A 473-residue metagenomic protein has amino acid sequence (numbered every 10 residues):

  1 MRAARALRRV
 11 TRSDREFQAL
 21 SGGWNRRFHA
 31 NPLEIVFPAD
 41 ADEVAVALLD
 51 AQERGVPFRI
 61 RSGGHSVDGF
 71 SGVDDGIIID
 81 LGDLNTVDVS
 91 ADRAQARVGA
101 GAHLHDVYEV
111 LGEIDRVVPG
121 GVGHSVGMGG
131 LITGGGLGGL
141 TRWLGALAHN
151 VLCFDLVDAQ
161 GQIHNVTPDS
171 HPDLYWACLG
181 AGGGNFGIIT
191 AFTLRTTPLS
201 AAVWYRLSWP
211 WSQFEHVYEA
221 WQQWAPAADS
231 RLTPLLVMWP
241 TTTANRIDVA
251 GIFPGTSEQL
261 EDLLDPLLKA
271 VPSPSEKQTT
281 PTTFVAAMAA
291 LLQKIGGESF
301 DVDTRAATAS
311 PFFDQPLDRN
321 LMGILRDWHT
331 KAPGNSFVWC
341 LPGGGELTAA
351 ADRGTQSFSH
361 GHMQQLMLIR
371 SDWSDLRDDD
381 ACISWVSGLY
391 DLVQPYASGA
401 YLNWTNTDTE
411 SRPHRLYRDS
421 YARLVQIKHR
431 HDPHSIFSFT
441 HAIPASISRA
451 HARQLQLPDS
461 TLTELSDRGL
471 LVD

Functional and structural regions predicted by a protein language model:
M1-D473: Soluble FAD-dependent oxygen oxidases
